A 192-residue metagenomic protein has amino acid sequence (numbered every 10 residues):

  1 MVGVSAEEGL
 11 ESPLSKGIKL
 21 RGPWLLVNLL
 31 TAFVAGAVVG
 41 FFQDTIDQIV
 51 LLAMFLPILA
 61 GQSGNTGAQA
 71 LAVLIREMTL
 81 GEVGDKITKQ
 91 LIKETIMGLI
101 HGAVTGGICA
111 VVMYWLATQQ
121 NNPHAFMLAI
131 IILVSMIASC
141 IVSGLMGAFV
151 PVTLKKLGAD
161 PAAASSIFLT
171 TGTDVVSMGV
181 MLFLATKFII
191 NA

Functional and structural regions predicted by a protein language model:
M1-K19, A68-K93, L154-G158, A163: Non-transmembrane, extramembrane segments of multi-pass ion/lipid transporters
M1-L56: Cytosolic regulatory modules rich in charged/polar residues
L10-R21, L25, I87, L91-T95 (+7 more regions): Hydrophobic, aromatic-rich alpha-helical transmembrane segments and their membrane-interface anchor motifs
W24-A32, F55-L59, S63, M97-C109 (+11 more regions): Alpha-helical transmembrane segments in multi-pass membrane proteins
N28-V50, C109-M127, C140, T186-A192: Helix-interface capping motifs at the ends of transmembrane segments in multi-pass membrane proteins
A37, F41, T45, Q69-E77 (+3 more regions): Membrane-spanning helices that line or support transport/gating and their immediate boundary helices in channels
I46-L51, C140-V150, P161-A163, M181: Nucleotide-binding motor/catalytic cores of P-loop/tubulin-like NTPases across gene-expression machines
L74-N121: Alpha-helical transmembrane segments forming the membrane-embedded cores of inner-membrane proteins across
